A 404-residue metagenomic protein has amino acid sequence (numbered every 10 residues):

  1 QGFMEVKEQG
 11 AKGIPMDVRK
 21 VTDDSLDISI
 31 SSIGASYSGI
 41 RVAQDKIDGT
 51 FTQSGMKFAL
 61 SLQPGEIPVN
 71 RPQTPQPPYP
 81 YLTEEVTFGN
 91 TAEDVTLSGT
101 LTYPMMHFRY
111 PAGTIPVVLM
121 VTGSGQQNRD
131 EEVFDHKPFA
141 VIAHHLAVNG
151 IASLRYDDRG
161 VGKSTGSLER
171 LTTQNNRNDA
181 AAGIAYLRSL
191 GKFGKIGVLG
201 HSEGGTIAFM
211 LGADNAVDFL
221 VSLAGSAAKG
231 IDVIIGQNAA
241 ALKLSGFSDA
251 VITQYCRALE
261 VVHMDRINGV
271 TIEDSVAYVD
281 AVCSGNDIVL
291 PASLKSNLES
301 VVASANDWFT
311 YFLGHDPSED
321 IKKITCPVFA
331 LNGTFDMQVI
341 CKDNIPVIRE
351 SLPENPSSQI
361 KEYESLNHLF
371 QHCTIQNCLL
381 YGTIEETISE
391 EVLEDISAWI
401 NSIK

Functional and structural regions predicted by a protein language model:
Q1-V42, K46-S54, Q73, Y110 (+1 more regions): Central antiparallel beta-sheet cores of small beta-barrel/beta-sandwich binding domains
I67-G113: N-terminal cap/lid segment of alpha/beta-hydrolase-fold proteins
A112-S124: Short beta-strand element of the alpha/beta-hydrolase
P138, R170-L190: Alpha/beta-hydrolase active-site loop
P138-K163: Conserved alpha/beta-hydrolase
L223-K322: Accessory cap/linker subdomain of secreted extracellular hydrolases
I324, A330-N332: Short beta-strand/loop motif that positions the catalytic acidic residue of the alpha/beta-hydrolase fold
M337-D343: Conserved alpha/beta-hydrolase "acid-adjacent" motif
